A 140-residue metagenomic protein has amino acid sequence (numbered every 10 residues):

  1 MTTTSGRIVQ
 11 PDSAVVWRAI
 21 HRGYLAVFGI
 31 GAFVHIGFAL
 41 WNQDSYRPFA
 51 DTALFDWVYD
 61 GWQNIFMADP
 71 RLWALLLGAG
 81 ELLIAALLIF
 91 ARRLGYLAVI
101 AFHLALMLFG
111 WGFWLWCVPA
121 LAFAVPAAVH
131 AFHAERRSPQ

Functional and structural regions predicted by a protein language model:
M1-Q140: Extended, low-polarity transmembrane helix blocks
